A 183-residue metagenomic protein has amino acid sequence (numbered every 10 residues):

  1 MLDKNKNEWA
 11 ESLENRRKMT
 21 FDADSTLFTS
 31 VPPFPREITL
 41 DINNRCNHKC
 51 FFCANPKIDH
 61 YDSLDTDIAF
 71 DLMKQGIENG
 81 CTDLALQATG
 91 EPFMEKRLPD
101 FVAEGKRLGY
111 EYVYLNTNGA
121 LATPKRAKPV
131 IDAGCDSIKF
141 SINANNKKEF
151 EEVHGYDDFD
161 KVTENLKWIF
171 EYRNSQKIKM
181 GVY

Functional and structural regions predicted by a protein language model:
M1-K57: N-terminal pre-core extensions flanking Radical SAM catalytic domains
I58-Y183: Radical SAM/AdoMet-radical enzyme domain recognition
